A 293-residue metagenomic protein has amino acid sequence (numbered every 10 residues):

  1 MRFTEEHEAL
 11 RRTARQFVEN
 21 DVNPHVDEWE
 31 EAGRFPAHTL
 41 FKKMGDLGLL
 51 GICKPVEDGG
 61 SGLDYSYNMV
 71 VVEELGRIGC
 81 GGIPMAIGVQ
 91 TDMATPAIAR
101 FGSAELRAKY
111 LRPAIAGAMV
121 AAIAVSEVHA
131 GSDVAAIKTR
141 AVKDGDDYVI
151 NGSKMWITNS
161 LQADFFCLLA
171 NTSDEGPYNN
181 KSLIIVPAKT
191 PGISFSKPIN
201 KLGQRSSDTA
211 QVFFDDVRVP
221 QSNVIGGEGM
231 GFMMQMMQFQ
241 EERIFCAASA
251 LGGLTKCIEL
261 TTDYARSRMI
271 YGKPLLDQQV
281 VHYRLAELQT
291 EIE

Functional and structural regions predicted by a protein language model:
M1-G88, K109, P113-A116: Amphipathic, small/basic residue-rich leader segments at the start of a protein or domain
R2-E6, L10, E73, I78 (+2 more regions): Glycine-rich beta->alpha junctions and the first turn(s) of the following alpha-helix
G62-E74, D133-I137, F213, V219: Structural signature of FAD isoalloxazine-binding scaffolds in flavoprotein oxidoreductases
I83-E105, G131: N-terminal glycine-rich flavin-associated loop
I87-G88, A114, H129-S132, W156-N159 (+2 more regions): Short Gly/Pro-enriched turn/cap motifs at secondary-structure boundaries
G117-V125, L169: A short, Trp-centered hydrophobic/proline-enriched beta-strand micro-motif
T139-V142: A structural signal for short hydrophobic beta-strand segments in well-ordered beta-sheet cores
D146-D147, N151-S196: A short core secondary-structure module
